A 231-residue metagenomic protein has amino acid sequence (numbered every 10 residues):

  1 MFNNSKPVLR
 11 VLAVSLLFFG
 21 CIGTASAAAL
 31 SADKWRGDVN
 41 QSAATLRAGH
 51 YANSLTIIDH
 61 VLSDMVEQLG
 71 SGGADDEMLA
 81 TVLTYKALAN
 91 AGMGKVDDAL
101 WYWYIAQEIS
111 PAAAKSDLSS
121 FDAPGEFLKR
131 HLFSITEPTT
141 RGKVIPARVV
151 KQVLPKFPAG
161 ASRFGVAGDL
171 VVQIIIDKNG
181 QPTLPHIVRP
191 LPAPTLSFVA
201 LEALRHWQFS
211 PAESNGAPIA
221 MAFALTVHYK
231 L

Functional and structural regions predicted by a protein language model:
M65-E77, A113-S116: Flexible helix-coil transition and linker loops at the boundaries of alpha-helical arrays
D122-R163, E202-L204: Acidic, low-complexity proline/glycine/alanine-rich linker and hinge segments
L154, F164-N179, N215-L231: A beta-hairpin/wing motif
G165-V166, D177-E213: A short, well-structured alpha-helical segment
